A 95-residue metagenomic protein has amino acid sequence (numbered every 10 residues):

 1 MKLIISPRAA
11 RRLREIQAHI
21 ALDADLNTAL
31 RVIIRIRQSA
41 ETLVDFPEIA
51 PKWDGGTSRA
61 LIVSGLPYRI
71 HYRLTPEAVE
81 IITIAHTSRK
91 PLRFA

Functional and structural regions predicted by a protein language model:
K2-S58: Basic, Lys/Arg-enriched alpha-helical interface segments
V63, Y68-A95: Enriched for short, Lys/Arg-rich terminal
